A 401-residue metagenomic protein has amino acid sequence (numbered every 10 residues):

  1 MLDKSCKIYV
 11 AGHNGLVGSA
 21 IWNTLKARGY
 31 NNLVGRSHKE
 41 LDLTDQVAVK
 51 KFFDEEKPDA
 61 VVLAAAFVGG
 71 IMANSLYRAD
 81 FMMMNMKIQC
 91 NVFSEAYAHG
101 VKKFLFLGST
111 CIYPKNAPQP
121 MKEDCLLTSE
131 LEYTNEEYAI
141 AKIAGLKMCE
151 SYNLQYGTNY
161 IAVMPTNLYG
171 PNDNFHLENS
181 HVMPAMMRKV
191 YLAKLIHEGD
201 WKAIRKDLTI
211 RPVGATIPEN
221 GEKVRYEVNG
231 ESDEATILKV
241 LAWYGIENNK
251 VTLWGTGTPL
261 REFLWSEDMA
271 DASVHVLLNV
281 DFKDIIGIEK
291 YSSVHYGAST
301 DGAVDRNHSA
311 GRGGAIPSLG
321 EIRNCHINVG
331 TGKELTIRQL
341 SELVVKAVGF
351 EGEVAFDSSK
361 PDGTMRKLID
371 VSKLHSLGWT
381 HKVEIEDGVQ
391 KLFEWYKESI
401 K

Functional and structural regions predicted by a protein language model:
M1-V68: N-terminal Rossmann/SDR dinucleotide-binding element
L2, G12-L16, A20-R28, L192-K401: C-terminal substrate-binding subdomain of Rossmann-fold SDR/epimerase-dehydratase oxidoreductases
A11, R36, A64-A65, F104-T110 (+1 more regions): SDR active-site strand-loop-helix element
Q46-M86, A98, K115: NAD(P)H-binding glycine-rich loop region in Rossmannoid oxidoreductase-like domains and their noncatalytic homologs
V68-G69, T110-P118, T166-Y169: Active-site segment of SDR-like NAD(P)-dependent oxidoreductases
M82, M86, C125, T134-L146 (+3 more regions): Short-chain dehydrogenase/reductase
C90-E136, I161, N174: Conserved Rossmann-fold NAD(P)-dependent oxidoreductase catalytic core, especially the SDR/UDP-sugar
Y133-T166, V182-E198: Active-site Tyr-X1-5-Lys
